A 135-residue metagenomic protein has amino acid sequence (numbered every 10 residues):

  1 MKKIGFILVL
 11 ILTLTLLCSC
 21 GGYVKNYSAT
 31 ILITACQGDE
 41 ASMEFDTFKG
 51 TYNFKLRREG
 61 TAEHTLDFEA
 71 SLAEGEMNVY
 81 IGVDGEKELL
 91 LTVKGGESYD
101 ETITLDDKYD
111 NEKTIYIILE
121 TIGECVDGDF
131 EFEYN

Functional and structural regions predicted by a protein language model:
M1-L8: Positively charged n-region of N-terminal signal peptides that target proteins for export
T15-S19: C-terminal motif of bacterial Sec signal peptides marking the signal peptidase cleavage site
G21-R57: Transition segment at domain starts
E59-L66, D110-E112: Extended extracellular/luminal ectodomain segments enriched in beta-structured repeat modules
A62-L72, I118-T121: A short beta-strand element within beta-rich, extracytoplasmic domains of secreted/secretory-pathway proteins
H64-L66, G75-V79, I115, V126-G128: Short beta-strand/loop motifs in extracellular/secreted proteins, especially within beta-sandwich accessory domains
E74-L91, F132-Y134: Short, surface-exposed beta-strand/strand-loop-strand elements in extracellular ectodomains
T121-N135: Edge beta-strands of jelly-roll/beta-sandwich modules across compartments, strongly enriched in secreted/luminal
